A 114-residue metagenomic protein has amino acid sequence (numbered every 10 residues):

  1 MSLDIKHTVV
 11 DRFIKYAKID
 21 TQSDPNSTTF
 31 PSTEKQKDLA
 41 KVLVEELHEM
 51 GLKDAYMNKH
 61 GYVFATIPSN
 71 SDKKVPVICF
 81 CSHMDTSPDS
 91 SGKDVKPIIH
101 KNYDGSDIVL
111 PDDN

Functional and structural regions predicted by a protein language model:
K6-E34: N-terminal capping segment at the start of a domain
N26-F30, K37-D38, V42-E46: N-terminal alpha-helical targeting/anchoring segments
E46-E49, K53, K73-P76, F80: N-terminal catalytic or cofactor-binding beta/alpha core of small enzyme domains
K53-G61: Short, well-structured beta-strand/strand-turn elements
A65-K73: Short beta-strand-to-loop junctions in surface cap/lid or active-site-entrance loops
K74-N114: Active-site metal-coordination/substrate-binding segment of hydrolases, especially metallo-dependent peptidases
